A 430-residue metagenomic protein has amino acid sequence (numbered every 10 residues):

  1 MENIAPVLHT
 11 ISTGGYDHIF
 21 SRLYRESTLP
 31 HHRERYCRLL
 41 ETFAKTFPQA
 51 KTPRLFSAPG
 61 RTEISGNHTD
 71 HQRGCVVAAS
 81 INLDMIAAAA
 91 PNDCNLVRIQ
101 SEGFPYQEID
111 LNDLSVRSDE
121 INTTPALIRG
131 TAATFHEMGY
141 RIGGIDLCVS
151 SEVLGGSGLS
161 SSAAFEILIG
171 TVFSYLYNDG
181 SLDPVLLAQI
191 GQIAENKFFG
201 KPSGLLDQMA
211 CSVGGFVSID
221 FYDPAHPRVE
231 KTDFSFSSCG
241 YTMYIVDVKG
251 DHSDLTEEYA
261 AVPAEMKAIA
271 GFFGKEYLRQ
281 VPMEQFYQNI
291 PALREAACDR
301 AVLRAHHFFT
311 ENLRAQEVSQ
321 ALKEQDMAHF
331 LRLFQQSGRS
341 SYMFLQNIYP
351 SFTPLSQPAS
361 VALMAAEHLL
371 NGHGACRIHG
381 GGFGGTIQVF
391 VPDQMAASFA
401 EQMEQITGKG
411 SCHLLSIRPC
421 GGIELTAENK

Functional and structural regions predicted by a protein language model:
M1-R61, I86, A90-I121, S218-R377 (+1 more regions): C-terminal nucleotide
S57-R73, E152-L168, G372-F390: Glycine/serine-rich anion-binding loops at beta->alpha junctions that coordinate negatively charged ligand groups
S80-N82, L159-D179, V391: DPxDG-like acidic metal-binding loop motif
R98-Q100, G144-S151, S181-I193, L331-Q336 (+1 more regions): Beta-strand segments within the central parallel beta-sheet cores of soluble alpha/beta enzyme folds
Q107-I142, D146-V153: Hydrophobic alpha-helical hairpins/lids featuring a short glycine-rich hinge
E137-D146, F173-L187, D393-I406: Phosphate-handling active-site elements
D179-P227, S337, L363-N371, C376-H379: Alpha/beta catalytic cores of group-transfer enzymes, especially the acyltransferase/condensing modules of polyketide
